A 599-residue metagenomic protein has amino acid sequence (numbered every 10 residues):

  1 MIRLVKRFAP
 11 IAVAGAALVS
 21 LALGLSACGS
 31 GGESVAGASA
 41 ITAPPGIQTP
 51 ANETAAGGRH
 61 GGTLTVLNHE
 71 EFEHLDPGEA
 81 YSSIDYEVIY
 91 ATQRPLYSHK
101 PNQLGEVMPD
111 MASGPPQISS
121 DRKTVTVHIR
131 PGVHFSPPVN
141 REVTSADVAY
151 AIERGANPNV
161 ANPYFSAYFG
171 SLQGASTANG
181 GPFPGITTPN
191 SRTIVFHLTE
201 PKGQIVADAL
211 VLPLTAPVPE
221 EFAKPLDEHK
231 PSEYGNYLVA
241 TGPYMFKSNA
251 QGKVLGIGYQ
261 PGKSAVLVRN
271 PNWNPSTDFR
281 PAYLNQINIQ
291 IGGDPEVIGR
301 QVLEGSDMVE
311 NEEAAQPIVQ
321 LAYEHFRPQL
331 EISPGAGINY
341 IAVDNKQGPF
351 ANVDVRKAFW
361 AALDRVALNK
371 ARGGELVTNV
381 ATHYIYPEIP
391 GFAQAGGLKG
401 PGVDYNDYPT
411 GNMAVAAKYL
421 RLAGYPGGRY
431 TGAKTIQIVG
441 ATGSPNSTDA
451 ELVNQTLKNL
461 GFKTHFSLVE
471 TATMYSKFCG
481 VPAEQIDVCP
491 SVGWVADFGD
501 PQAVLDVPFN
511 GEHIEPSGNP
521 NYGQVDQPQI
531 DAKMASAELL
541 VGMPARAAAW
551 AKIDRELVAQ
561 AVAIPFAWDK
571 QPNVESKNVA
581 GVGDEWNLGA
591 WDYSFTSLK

Functional and structural regions predicted by a protein language model:
A51-G57, K357, N369, H383 (+4 more regions): Extracytoplasmic/peripheral linker and loop segments enriched in polar/acidic and small residues with frequent Thr/Pro
L64-S120, L238-M245: N-terminal lobe/hinge region of extracytoplasmic solute-binding protein
N102, G180-G181, L210-P281, Q286: Gly/Pro-rich hinge or "lid" segments in bacterial periplasmic/extracellular proteins
G114-Y164, V195, Q301, P349-N352 (+1 more regions): Aromatic- and charge-enriched surface segment that lines or borders ligand/interaction sites
H128, V143, D147, V160-P225: Surface-exposed binding/hinge segments that line and control ligand-binding clefts or catalytic entry sites
S232-L238, V266-L321, K463: Ligand-site clamp/hinge motif
A250, L376-A423, T442-T448: Structural transition elements
N573-K599: Long beta-strand-rich cores associated with HINT superfamily self-processing modules
